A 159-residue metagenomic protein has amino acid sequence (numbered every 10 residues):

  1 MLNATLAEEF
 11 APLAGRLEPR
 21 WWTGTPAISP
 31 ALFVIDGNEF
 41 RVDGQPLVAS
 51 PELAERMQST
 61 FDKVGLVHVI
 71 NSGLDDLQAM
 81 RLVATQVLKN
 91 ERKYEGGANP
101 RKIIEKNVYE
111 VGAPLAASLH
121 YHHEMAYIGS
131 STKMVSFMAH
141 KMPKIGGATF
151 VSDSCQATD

Functional and structural regions predicted by a protein language model:
N3-D159: Non-heme Fe(II) oxygenase catalytic core, chiefly the N-lobe of the double-stranded beta-helix
